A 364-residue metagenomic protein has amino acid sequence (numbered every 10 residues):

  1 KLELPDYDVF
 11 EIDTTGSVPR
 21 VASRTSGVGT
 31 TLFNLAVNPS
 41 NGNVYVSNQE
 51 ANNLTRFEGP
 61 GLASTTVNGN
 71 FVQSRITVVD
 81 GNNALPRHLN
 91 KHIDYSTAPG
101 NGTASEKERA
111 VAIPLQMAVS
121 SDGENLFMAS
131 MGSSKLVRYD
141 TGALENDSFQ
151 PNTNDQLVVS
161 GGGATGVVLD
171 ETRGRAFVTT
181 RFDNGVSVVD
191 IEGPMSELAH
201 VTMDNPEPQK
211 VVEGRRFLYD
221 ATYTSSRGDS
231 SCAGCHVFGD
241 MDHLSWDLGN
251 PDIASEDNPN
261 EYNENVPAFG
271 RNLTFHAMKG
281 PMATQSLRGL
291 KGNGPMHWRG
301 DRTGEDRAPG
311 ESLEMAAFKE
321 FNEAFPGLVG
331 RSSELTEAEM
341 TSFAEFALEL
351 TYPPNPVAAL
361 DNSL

Functional and structural regions predicted by a protein language model:
P5-D8, T14-L364: Periplasmic c-type cytochrome electron-transfer domains
